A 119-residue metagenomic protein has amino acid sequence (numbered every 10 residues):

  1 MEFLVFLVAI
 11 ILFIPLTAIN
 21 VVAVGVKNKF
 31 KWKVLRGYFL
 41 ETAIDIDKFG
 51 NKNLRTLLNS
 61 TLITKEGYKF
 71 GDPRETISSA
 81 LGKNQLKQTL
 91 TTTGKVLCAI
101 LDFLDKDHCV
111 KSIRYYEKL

Functional and structural regions predicted by a protein language model:
M1-K29, L35-T42, I46, G50-N53 (+2 more regions): A hydrophobic membrane-anchoring feature enriched in long, contiguous, low-charge segments that mark signal-anchor
L58, I63-E66: Surface-exposed peri-terminal alpha-helical interaction modules
K65-L119: Polybasic, proline/glycine-rich intrinsically disordered low-complexity segments
